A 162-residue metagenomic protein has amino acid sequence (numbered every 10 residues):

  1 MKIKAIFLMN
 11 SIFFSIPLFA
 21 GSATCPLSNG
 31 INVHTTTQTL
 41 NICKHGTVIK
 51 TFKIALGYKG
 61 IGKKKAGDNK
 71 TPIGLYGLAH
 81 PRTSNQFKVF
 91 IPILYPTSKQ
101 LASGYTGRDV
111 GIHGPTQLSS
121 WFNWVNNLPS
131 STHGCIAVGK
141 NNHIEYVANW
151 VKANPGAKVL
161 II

Functional and structural regions predicted by a protein language model:
M1-F7: Bacterial N-terminal signal peptides that target proteins for export
M9-P17: Bacterial N-terminal signal peptides
S22-N29, L56-H80, I144-E145: N-terminal post-signal-peptidase region of extra-cytosolic proteins
A23-G60: A structural motif detector for short, solvent-exposed N-terminal "entry" segments of globular domains
T35, K44, L56, A79-H80 (+2 more regions): Pocket-edge structural micro-motifs
L40-I42, I49, I61-K64, Q86-V89 (+1 more regions): Short, solvent-exposed loop/turn elements at domain surfaces
T51-K53, L75, D109: Well-ordered beta-strand positions in beta-sheet-rich domains
R82-I162: Exported/periplasmic cell-wall-interacting domains
